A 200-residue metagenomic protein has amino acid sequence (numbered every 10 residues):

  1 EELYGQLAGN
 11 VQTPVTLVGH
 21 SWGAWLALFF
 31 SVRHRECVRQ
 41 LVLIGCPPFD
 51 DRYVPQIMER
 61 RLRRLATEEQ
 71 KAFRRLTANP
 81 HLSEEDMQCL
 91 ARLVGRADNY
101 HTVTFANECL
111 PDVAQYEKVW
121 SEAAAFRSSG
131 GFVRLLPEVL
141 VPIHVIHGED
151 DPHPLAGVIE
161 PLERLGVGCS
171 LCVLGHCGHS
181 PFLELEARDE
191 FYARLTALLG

Functional and structural regions predicted by a protein language model:
E1-W22, A193: Active-site loop/oxyanion-hole signature of alpha/beta-hydrolase fold enzymes
P14-Q56: Conserved hydrolase catalytic core segment
L41-L76, K118: Flexible "cap/lid" loop of the alpha/beta hydrolase fold
L76-F126: Conserved alpha/beta-hydrolase catalytic His-Asp/Glu region
V139, V145-H147: Short beta-strand/loop motif that positions the catalytic acidic residue of the alpha/beta-hydrolase fold
P152-V158: Conserved alpha/beta-hydrolase "acid-adjacent" motif
R164-S180: Catalytic histidine neighborhood in serine/cysteine hydrolases with alpha/beta-hydrolase-type architecture
C177-R188, Y192: Catalytic histidine-centered segment of alpha/beta-hydrolase-like enzymes
